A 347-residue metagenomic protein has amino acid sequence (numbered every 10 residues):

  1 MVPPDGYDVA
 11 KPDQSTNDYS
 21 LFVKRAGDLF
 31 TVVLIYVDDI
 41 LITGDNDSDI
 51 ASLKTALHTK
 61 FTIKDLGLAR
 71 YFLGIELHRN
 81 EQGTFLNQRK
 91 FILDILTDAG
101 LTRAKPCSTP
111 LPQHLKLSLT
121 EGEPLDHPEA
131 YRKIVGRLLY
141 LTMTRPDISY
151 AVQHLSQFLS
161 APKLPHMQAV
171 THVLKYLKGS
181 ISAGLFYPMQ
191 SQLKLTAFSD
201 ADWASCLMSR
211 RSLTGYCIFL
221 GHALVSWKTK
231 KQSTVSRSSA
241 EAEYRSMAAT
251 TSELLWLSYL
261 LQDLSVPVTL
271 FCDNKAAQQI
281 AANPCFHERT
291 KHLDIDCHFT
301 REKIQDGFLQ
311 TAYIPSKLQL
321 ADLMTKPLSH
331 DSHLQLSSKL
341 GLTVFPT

Functional and structural regions predicted by a protein language model:
M1, L21, D38-I40, L53 (+19 more regions): Mobile genetic element proteins and their domesticated derivatives, centered on retroelements and DNA transposons
M1-Q14, R25-A26, R103-S118, R211-K228: Reverse-transcriptase-like RNA-dependent polymerase core
M1-T62: Metal/cofactor- and membrane transport-associated sequence elements
T16-R25, S182-Q192, W256-T269: A short glycine-rich, hydrophobically flanked beta-strand micro-motif that places a catalytic Asp/Glu for divalent metal
Y36, D65-G184, P315, L323-T325: C-terminal reverse transcriptase regions that engage the nucleic-acid substrate
S48-T59, E123, Y140, H154-F158 (+3 more regions): Alpha-helical coiled-coil heptad-repeat oligomerization segments
Y71, K194, S212, L224 (+1 more regions): RNase H-like nuclease module associated with reverse transcription
R137, L195-L207: Two-metal-ion RNase H-like nuclease active-site motif
